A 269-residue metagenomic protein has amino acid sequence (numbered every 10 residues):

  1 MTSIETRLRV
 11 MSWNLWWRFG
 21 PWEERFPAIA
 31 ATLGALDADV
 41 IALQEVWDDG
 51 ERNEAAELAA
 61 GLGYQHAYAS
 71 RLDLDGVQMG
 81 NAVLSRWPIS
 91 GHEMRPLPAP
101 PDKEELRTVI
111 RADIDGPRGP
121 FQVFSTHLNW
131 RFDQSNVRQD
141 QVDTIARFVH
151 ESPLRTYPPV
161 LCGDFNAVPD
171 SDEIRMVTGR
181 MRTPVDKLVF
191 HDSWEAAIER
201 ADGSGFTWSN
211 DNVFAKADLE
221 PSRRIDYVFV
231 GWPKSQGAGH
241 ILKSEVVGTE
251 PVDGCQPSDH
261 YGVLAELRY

Functional and structural regions predicted by a protein language model:
M1-G61, Y68, D73-Q78, D143 (+1 more regions): N-terminal, active-site-proximal structural segment of metallo-dependent hydrolase catalytic domains
W13-L15, V46, L128, P158 (+2 more regions): Active-site metal-binding loops of divalent metal-dependent hydrolases
F19-G20, D49-R52, L74-Q78, R131-Q134 (+3 more regions): Short catalytic/ligand-binding loop motif for oxyanion handling, primarily in non-cytosolic enzymes, centered on
W22, V40-N129, Y227, L242-V246: Structured beta-strand-rich core segments of catalytic domains in phosphoester-bond hydrolases
I41-Q44, A67-S70, V160-D164, D192-E195: Active-site neighborhood of phospho(di)ester-bond hydrolases with catalytic His/Asp-centered motifs
R111-F124, S135-T178: His/acidic metal-ligating clusters that form di-metal
H150-P159, A167-Y269: Metal-dependent phosphoester-hydrolase catalytic domains
